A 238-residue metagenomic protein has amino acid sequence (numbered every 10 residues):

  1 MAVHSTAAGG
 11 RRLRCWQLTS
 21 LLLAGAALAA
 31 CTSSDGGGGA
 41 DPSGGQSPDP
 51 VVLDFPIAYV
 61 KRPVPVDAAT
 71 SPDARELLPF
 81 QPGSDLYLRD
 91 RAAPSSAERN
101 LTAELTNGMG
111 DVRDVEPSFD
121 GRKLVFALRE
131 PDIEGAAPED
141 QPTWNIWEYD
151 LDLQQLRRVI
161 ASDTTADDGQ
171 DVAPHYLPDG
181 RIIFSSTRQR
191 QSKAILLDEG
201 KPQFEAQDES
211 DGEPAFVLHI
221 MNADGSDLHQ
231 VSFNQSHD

Functional and structural regions predicted by a protein language model:
L28-D49: Bacterial Sec-dependent N-terminal signal peptides
G38-A40, A93-G110, D150-G169, N222-S236: Multi-bladed beta-propeller domains
V52-L53, F119-D120, L177-D179: Residue-level detector of Asp-centered blade-edge/turn motifs that repeat once per structural unit in beta-propeller
V60-Q81, A127-W144, F184-E213: Short, conserved, GDST-rich strand-edge loop motifs in beta-rich repeat architectures
S84-R91, P142-L153, P202-G225: Beta-propeller blade signature
